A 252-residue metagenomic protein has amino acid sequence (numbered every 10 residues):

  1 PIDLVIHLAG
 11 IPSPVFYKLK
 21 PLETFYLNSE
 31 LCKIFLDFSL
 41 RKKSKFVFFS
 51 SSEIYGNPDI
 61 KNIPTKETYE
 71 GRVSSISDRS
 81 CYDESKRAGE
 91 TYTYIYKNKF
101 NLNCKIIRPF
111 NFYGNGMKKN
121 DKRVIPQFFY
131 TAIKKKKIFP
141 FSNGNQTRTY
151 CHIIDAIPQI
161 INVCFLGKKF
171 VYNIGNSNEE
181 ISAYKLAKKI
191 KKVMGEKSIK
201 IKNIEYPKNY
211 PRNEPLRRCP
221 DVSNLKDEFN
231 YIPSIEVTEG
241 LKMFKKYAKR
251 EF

Functional and structural regions predicted by a protein language model:
P1-L27: NAD(P)H-binding glycine-rich loop region in Rossmannoid oxidoreductase-like domains and their noncatalytic homologs
L4, E23, L31-I34, K45 (+4 more regions): Conserved cofactor-binding/catalytic machinery of classical short-chain dehydrogenase/reductase
H7, K33-R79: Conserved Rossmann-fold NAD(P)-dependent oxidoreductase catalytic core, especially the SDR/UDP-sugar
E23-F25, D78-E90, K122-R123, T149-Y150 (+1 more regions): Short-chain dehydrogenase/reductase
C32-K33, R87-Y94, P126-F129, P158: Conserved active-site helix of classical SDR/Rossmann-fold NAD(P)-dependent CH-OH oxidoreductases
S50-S51, E90-N115, P126: Conserved beta-loop-beta element that borders a ligand/cofactor-binding pocket
K66, N111, A132-F252: C-terminal substrate-binding subdomain of Rossmann-fold SDR/epimerase-dehydratase oxidoreductases
I76-K105, A132-K134: Active-site Tyr-X1-5-Lys
